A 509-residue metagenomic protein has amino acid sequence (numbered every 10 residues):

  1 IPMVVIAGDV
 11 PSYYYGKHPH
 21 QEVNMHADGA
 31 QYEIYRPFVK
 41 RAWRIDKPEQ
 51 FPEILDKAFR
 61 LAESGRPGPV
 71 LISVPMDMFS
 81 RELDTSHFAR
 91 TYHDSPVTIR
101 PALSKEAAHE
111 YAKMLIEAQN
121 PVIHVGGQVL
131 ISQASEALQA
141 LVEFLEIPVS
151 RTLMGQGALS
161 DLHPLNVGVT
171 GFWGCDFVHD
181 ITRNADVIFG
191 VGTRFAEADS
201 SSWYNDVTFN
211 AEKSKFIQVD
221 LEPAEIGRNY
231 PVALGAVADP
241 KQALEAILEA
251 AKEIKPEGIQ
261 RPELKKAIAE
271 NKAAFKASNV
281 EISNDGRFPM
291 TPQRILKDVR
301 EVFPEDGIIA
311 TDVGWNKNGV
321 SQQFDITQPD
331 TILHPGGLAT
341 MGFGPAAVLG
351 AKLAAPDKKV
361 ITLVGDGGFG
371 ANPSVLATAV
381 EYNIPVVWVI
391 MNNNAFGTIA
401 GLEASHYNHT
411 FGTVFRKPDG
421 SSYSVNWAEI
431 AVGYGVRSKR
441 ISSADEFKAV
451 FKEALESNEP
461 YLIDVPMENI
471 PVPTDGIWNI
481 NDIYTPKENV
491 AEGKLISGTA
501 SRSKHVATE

Functional and structural regions predicted by a protein language model:
I1-Q260, D298, V302-E305, P385-W388 (+3 more regions): N-terminal alpha/beta PP-like core and its mobile active-site loop of ThDP/TPP-dependent enzymes
Y13-H26, N184, G227-N229, G235-V237 (+3 more regions): Thiamine diphosphate
F51, E257-K276: Internal, active-site/partner-interface "lid" segment
F51-P52, P101-A108, G171, P289-P292 (+4 more regions): A conditional alpha-helix N-cap/helix-loop micro-motif detector
V125, V191-G192, V313, V364 (+1 more regions): Glycine-rich, N-terminal phosphate-binding loop of Rossmann-like dinucleotide-binding domains
G126-L130, N284, G365: Conserved short loop/turn motifs at secondary-structure junctions
Q218, A310, L363-V364: Generic enzyme active-site microenvironment
A269-A351: Active-site diphosphate/adenylate-binding microenvironment
